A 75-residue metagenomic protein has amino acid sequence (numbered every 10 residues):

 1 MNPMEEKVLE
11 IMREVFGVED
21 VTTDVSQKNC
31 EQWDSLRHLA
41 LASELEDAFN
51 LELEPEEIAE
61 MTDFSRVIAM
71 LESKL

Functional and structural regions predicted by a protein language model:
M1-V21, L71-K74: Thiotemplate assembly-line natural product biosynthesis machinery
E14-Q32, A48-E60: Phosphopantetheine carrier-protein modules
R37: Two-component histidine kinase catalytic core, primarily the HATPase_c
D63-L71: Short, cationic-aromatic polyanion-contact patches
